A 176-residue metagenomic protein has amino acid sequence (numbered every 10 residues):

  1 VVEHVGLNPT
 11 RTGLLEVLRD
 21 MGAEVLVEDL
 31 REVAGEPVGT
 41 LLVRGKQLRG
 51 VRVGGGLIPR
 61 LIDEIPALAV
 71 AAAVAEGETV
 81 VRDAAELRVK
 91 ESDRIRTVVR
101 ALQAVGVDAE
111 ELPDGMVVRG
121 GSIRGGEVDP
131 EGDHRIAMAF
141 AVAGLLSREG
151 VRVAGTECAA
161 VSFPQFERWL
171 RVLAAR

Functional and structural regions predicted by a protein language model:
V1-R176: Short, structured segments at the rim of ligand-binding sites
